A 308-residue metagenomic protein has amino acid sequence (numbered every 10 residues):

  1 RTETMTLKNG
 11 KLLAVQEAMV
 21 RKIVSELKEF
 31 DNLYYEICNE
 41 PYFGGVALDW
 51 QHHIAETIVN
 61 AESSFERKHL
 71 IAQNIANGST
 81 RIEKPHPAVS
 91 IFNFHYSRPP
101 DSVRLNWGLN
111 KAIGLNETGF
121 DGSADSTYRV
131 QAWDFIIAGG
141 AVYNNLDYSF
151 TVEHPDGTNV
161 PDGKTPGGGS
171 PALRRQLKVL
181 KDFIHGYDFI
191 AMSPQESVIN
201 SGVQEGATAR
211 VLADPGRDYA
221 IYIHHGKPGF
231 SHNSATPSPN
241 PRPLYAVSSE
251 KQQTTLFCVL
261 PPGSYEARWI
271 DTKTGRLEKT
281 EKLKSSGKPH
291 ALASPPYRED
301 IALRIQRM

Functional and structural regions predicted by a protein language model:
R1-V89, P100: Active-site mouth of glycoside hydrolases
Y35-I37, I71-Q73, F92-F94, I113-N116 (+1 more regions): Hydrophobic faces of well-ordered beta-strands that scaffold small-molecule active sites in alpha/beta enzyme cores
P41-F43, I75-S79, V89, P100-Q131 (+2 more regions): Active-site clefts of carbohydrate-active enzymes
P85-F92, G108-G114, I136-Y143: Glycine-enriched alpha-helix->loop->beta-strand junction motifs that scaffold or abut catalytic
Y128-E281, A293-M308: Aromatic- and carboxylate-lined catalytic core of secreted/periplasmic carbohydrate-active enzymes
K288-H290: Short strand-edge motifs at loop-to-beta-strand transitions and within beta-strands of extracellular beta-rich domains
